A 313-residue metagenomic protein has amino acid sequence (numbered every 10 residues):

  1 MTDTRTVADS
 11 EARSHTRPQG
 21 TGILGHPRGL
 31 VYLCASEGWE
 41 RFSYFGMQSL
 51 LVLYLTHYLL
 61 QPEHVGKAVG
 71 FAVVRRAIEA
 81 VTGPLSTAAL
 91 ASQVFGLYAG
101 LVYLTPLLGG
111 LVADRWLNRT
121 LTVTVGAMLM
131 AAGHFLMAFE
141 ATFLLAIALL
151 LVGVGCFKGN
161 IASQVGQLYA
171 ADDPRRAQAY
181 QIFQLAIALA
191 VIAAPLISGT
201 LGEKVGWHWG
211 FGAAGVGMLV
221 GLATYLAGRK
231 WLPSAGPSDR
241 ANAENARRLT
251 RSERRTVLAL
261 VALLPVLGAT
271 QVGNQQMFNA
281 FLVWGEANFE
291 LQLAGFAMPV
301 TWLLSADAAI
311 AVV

Functional and structural regions predicted by a protein language model:
M1-G29, A171-D172, Q181, S198-P299 (+1 more regions): Intracellular loop-helix junctions on the cytosolic face of multi-pass helical membrane proteins
Y32, L90-A91, D172-I182, A186: Cytoplasmic loop-to-transmembrane helix junctions
S49, L107-L108, L189-V205: A gly/Pro-rich, aromatic-decorated transmembrane alpha-helix motif that marks the paired, flexible gating helices
S49-L90, Q276-W302: Short amphipathic helix-loop junctions that connect adjacent transmembrane helices in Major Facilitator Superfamily/SLC
S92-L111, S305-V313: Central cavity-lining transmembrane alpha-helices of secondary-active solute carriers, predominantly the Major
R115-A127: Cytoplasmic membrane-interface "Motif A"-like loop-to-helix N-cap segments of 12-TM Major Facilitator Superfamily
V125-L145: C-terminal ends and interior cores of transmembrane alpha-helices in multi-pass membrane transporters/permeases
C156-A170: Intracellular juxtamembrane helix-capping segments at the cytosolic ends of symmetry-related transmembrane helices
